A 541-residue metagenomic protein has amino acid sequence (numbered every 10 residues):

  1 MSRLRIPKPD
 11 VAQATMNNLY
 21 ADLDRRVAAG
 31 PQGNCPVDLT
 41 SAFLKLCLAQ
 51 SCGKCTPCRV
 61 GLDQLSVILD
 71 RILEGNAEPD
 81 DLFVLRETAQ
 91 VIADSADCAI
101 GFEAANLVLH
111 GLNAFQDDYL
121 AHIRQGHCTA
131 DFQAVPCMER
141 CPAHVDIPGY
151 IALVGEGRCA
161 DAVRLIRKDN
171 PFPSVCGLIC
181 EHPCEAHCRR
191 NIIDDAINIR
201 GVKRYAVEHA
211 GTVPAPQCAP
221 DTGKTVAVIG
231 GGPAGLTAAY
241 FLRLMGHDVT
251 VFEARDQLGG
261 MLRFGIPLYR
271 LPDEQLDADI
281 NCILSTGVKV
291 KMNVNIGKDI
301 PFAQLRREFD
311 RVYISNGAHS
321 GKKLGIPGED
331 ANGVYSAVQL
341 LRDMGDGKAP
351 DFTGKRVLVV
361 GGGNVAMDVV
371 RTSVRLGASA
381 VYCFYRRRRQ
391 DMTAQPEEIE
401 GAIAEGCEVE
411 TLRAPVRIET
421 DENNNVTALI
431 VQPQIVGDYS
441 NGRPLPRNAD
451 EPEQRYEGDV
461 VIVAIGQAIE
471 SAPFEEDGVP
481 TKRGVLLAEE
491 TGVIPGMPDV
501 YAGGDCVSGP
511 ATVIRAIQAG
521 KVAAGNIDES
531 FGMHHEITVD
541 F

Functional and structural regions predicted by a protein language model:
M1-T129: Redox cofactor-anchoring modules in respiratory/redox and cofactor-processing assemblies
A143-A215, L284, M292, F302-D343: Glycine/serine-rich phosphate-binding loop and adjoining beta1-alpha1 elements at the start of nucleotide-handling
Y205-A219, N281-K298, G321-L376, T481-G496: Glycine-rich dinucleotide-binding loop and its adjacent helix/turn
P220, T225-A227, D277-I326, R417-I430 (+3 more regions): Feature captures the FAD/FMN-dependent oxidoreductase FAD-binding
T225-T250, A366-V374: N-terminal Rossmann-like FAD-binding beta1-loop-alpha1 element of flavoenzymes
D248-V251, R255-T286, V290, V370-R417 (+1 more regions): Rossmann-like dinucleotide-binding cores of NAD(P)H-dependent redox enzymes
D330-G354, Y439-P510: FAD-site-proximal beta/loop scaffold in flavoenzymes
V369, C506-I537: A conserved FAD-binding loop/helix module that cradles the flavin
